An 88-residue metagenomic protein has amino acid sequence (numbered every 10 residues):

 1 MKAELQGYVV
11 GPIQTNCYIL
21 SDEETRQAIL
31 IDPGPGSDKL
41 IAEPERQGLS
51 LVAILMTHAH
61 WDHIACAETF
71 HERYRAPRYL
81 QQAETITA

Functional and structural regions predicted by a protein language model:
M1-K2, W61: Short amphipathic alpha-helical surface micro-motifs
K2-Q47: Conserved beta-strand hairpin/beta-sheet module of binuclear metal-dependent hydrolase folds, prominently
P35-A88: Active-site HxH/HxHxD metal-binding segment of metal-dependent hydrolases
